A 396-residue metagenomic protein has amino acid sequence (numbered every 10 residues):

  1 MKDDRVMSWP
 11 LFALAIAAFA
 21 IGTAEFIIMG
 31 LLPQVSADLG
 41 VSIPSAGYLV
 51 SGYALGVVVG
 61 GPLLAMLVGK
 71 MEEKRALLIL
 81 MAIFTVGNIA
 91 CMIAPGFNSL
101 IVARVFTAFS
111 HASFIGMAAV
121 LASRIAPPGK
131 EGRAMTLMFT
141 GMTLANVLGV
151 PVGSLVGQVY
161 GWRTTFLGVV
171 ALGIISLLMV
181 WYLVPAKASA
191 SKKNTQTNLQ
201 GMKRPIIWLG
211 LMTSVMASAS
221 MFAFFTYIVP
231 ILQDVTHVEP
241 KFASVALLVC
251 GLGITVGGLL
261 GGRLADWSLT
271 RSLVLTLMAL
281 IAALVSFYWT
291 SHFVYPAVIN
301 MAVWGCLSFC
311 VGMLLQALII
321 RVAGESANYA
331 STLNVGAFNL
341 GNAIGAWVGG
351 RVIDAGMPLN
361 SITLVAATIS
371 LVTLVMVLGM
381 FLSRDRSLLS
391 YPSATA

Functional and structural regions predicted by a protein language model:
G40, E72, I93-S99, S110 (+2 more regions): Helix-breaking motifs and short loop linkers at transmembrane-helix boundaries and internal kinks in secondary membrane
V59-N98: Conserved MFS/SLC helix-loop-helix module at the cytosolic interface between two early adjacent transmembrane helices
G61-E73, G257-L269, I353-D354: Helix-to-loop junctions at the C-terminal end of transmembrane segments in multipass secondary transporters
I83, G87-A90, N98-T107, Y295-V303: Paired small-residue
S99, P127-V184, Y227, I231: Helix-loop-helix hairpin linking two adjacent transmembrane segments in secondary transporters
A103-G141: Cytoplasmic helix-loop-helix junction between adjacent transmembrane helices in 12-TM secondary transporters
R271-L315: C-terminal transmembrane helical hairpin of 12-TM major facilitator-type secondary transporters
V322-P358, A366: A late C-terminal transmembrane helix in Major Facilitator Superfamily
